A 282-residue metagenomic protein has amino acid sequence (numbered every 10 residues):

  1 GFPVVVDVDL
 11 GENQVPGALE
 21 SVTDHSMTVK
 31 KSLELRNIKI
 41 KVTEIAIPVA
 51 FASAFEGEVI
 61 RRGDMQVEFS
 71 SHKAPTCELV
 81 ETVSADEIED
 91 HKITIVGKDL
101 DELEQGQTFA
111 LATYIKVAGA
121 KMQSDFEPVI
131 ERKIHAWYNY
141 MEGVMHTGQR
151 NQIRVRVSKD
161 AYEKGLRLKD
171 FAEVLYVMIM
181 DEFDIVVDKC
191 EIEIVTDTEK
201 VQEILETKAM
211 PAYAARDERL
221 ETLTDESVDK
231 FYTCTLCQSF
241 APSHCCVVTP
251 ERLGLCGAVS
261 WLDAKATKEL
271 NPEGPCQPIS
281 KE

Functional and structural regions predicted by a protein language model:
G1-E282: Cysteine-centered metal-binding/redox modules
